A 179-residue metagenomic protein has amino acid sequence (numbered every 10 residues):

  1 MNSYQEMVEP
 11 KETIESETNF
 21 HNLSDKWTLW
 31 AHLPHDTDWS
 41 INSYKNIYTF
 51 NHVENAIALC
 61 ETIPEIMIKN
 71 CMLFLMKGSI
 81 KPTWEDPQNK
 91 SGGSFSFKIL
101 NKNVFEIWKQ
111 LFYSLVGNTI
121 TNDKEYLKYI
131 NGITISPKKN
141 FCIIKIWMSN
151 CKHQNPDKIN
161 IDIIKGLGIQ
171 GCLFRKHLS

Functional and structural regions predicted by a protein language model:
M1-S16, S24-K26, N42, I63-S179: Conserved NAD+-utilizing ADP-ribose enzyme module
F20-N42: Short aromatic-glycine-(Arg/Gly/Cys) micro-motifs in beta-strand/loop hairpins
S40, V53-A56, P87: Non-heme Fe(II)/2-oxoglutarate
Y44-T49: A short, exposed loop/beta-hairpin motif centered on an aromatic-Gly-Thr core
N51-E54, N103: A generic structural signal for alpha-helix starts
E54-E65: Short active-site loop/helix that positions an aromatic residue
